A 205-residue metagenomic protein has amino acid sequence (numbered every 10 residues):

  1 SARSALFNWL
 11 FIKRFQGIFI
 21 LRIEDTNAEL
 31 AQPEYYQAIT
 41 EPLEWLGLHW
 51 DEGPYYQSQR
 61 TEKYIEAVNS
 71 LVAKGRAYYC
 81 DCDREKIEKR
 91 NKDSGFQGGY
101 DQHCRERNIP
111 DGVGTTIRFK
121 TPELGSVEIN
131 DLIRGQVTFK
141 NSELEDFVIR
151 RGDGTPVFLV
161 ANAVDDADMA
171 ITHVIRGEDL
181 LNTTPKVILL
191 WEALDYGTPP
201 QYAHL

Functional and structural regions predicted by a protein language model:
S1-S94, D153, N182-P200: N-terminal Rossmann-like or analogous alpha/beta NTP/dinucleotide-binding catalytic cores that position adenine
Q57, A73-K74, Y78-H204: Active-site cores that bind ATP or allylic diphosphates and position pyrophosphate for catalysis
